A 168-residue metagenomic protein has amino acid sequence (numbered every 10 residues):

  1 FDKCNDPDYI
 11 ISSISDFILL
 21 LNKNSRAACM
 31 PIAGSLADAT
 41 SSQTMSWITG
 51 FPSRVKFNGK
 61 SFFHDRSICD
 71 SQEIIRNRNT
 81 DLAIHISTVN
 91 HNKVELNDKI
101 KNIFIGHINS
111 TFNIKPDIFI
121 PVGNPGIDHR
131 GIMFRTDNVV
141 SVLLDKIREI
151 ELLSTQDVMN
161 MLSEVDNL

Functional and structural regions predicted by a protein language model:
F1-A27, G34, I48-L168: Non-catalytic alpha/beta scaffold blocks inside enzyme catalytic domains
D38-A39: Small-residue-rich helix-loop
S42-Q43, S53: Low-complexity, serine/threonine/proline-enriched polar segments
